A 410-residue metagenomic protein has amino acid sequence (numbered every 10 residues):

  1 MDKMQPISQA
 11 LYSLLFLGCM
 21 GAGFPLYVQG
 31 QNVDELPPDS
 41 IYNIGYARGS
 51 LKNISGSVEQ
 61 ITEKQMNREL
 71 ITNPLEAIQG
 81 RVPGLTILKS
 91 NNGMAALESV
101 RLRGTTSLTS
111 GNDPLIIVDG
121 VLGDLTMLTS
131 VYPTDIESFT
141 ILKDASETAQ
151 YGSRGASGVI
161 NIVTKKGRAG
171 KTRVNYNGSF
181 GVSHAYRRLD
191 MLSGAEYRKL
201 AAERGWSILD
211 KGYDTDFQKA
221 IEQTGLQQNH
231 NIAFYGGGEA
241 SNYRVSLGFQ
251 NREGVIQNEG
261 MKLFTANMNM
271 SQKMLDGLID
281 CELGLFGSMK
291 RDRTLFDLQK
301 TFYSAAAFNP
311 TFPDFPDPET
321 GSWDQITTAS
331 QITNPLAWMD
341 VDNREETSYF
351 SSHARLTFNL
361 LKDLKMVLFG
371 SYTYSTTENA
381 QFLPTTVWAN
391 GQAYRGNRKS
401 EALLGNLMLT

Functional and structural regions predicted by a protein language model:
M1-M268, K273-M274, I279-F286, Y349-S351: Short, small/polar-rich motifs associated with maturation and membrane association, primarily at protein termini
G23, T62, Q218, A337-V341 (+2 more regions): Short coil/turn segments at secondary-structure junctions
L26, G84, T311-D314, T357: Hydrophobic residues in alpha-helical membrane-spanning segments
N32, R168-Y213, V255-I256, T265 (+2 more regions): Surface-exposed loop/interface segments of Gram-negative outer-membrane beta-barrel transport/assembly proteins
I78, P83, A307-T311, K362: Proline-centered flexible-loop/turn and helix-kink motifs
M261, M270, T347, L356-L364: A conserved hydrophobic secondary-structure block that centers on an alpha-helix together with its immediately flanking
